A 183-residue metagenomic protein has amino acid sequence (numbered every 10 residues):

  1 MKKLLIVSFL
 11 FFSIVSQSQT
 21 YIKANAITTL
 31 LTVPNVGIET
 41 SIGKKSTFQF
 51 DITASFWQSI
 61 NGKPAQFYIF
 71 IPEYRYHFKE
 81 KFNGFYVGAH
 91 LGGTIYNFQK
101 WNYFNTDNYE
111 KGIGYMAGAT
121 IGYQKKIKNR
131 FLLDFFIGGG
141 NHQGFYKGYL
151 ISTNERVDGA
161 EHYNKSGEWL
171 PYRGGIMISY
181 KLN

Functional and structural regions predicted by a protein language model:
M1-Y21, I178, L182: Bacterial Sec-dependent N-terminal signal peptides
Q19-Y21, F56, W101-T106, R156-Y163: Extracytoplasmic loops and strand-loop junctions of Gram-negative outer membrane beta-barrel proteins
Y21-V36, S59-Q66: Solvent-exposed loop/turn segments connecting transmembrane beta-strands in outer-membrane beta-barrel proteins
V36, K100-W101, Y146-Y149: Short aromatic-enriched loop/helix-cap "lid" or pocket-rim segments at secondary-structure transitions that line
T40-F135, Y180-L182: Gram-negative (and chloroplast) outer-membrane scaffold detector with strong preference for beta-barrel transmembrane
I42-K44, I151, E155: Short alpha-helical hairpin
H77, E168-N183: Outer-membrane beta-barrel "beta-signal"
I137-L150: Short, solvent-exposed beta-strand-terminating loops
